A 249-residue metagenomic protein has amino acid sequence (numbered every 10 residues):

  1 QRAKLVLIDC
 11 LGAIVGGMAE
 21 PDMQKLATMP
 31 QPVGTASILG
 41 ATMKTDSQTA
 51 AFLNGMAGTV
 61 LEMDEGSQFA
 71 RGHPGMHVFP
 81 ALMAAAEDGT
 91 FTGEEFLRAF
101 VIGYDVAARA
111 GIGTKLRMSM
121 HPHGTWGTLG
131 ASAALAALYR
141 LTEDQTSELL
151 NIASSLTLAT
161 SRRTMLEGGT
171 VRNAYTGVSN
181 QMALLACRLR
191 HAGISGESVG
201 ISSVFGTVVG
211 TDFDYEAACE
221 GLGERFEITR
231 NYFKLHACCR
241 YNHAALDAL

Functional and structural regions predicted by a protein language model:
Q1-T229: N-terminal core-entry segment
G221-L249: A conserved active-site cap/scaffold subdomain adjacent to cofactor or substrate pockets
